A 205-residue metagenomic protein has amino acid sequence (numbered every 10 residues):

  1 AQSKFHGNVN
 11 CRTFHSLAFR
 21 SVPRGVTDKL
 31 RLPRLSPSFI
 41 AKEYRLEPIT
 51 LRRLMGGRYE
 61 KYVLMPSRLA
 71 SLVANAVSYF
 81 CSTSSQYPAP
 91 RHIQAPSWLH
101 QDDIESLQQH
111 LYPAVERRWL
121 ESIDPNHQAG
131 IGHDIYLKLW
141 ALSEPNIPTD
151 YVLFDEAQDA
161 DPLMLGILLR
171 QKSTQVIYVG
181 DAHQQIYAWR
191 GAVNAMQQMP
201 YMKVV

Functional and structural regions predicted by a protein language model:
A1, V152-D155: Short, hydrophobic beta-strand segments that form beta-sheet elements in well-ordered domains
A1-V77: Conserved P-loop NTPase-based nucleic-acid remodeling module centered on helicase motor cores
Q2-F5, S21-G25, W140, M164 (+2 more regions): Short, flexible helix/strand-to-coil boundary loops that buttress conserved ligand/catalytic motifs in alpha/beta
V9-L17, N126, N146-I147, Y151 (+1 more regions): Conserved helicase motor core of SF1/SF2 NTP-dependent helicases
A18-R24, E47, K138, S143 (+2 more regions): A broad, structure-centric signal for solvent-exposed, well-ordered loop/edge residues that line or flank functional
S21, R34, I135, A141 (+2 more regions): Solvent-exposed, flexible loop/coil residues
G25-R34, A89, I93, I147 (+1 more regions): Generic preference for flexible, low-structure residues
G56-Y151, P162-I167: Accessory N-terminal region flanking or inserted into the helicase ATPase core in nucleic-acid motor proteins
